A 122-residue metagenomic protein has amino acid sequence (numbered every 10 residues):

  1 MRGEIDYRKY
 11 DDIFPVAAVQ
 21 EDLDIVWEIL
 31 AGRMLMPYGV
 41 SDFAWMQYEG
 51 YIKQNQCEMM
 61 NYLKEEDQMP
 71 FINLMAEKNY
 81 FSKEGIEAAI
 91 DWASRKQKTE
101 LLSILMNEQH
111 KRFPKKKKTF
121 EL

Functional and structural regions predicted by a protein language model:
M1-L122: Ankyrin repeat (ANK) tandem alpha-helical domains that serve as protein-protein interaction scaffolds, prominent
